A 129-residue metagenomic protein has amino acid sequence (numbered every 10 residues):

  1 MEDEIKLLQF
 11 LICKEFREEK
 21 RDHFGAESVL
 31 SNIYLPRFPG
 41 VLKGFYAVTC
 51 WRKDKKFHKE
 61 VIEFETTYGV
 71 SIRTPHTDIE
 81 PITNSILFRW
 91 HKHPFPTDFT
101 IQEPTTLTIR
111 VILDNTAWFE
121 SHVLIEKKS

Functional and structural regions predicted by a protein language model:
M1-Y46, E126-S129: Non-catalytic, glycine-rich low-complexity segments
Y46-R52: Short edge beta-strand/loop segments characteristic of extracellular beta-sandwich folds
F57-K59, Q102-T106: Extracellular Ig-like/FN3 beta-sandwich strand-entry sites
H58-T67: Beta-strand-rich binding/interaction modules
I72-N84: Solvent-exposed serine/threonine-rich low-complexity stretches and specific carbohydrate-binding patches
I79-P81, V123-S129: Short beta-strand edge segments in extracellular beta-sheet folds
N84-P96: Aromatic sugar-binding surface patches on proteins that engage polysaccharides or sugar-phosphate polymers
L113-S121: Short acidic/polar inter-strand loop motif in beta-rich domains
